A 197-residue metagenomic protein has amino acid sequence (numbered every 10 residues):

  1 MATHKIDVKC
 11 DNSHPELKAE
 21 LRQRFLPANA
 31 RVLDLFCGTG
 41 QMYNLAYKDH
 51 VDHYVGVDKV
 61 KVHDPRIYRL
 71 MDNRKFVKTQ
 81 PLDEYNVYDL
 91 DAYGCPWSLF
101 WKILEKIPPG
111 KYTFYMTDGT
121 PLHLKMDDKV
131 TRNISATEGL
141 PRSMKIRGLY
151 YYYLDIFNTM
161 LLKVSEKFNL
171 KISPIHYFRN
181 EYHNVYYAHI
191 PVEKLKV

Functional and structural regions predicted by a protein language model:
M1-D49, Y186: S-adenosyl-L-methionine
A30, D52, N86: Conserved acidic residues
V51, P109-Y112: A short helix->loop->beta-strand "cap" motif at the edges of active sites that frequently abuts
D52-D58: Conserved SAM-binding motif I beta-strand of class I
V60-D83, V87: S-adenosyl-L-methionine
G94-I107: A short, conserved alpha-helix within the catalytic core of class I
K111-K125: Conserved beta-strand signature within the Rossmann-like core of class I S-adenosyl-L-methionine
N133-P191: A conserved mid-domain beta-alpha-beta active-site/ligand-binding segment of alpha/beta enzyme cores
